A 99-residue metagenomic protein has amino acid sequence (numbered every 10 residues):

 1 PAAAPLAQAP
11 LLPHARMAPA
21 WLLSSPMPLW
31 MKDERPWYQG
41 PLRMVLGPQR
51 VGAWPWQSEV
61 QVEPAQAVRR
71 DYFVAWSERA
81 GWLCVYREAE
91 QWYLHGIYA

Functional and structural regions predicted by a protein language model:
P1-A99: Non-catalytic peripheral regions of nucleotide-handling enzymes
